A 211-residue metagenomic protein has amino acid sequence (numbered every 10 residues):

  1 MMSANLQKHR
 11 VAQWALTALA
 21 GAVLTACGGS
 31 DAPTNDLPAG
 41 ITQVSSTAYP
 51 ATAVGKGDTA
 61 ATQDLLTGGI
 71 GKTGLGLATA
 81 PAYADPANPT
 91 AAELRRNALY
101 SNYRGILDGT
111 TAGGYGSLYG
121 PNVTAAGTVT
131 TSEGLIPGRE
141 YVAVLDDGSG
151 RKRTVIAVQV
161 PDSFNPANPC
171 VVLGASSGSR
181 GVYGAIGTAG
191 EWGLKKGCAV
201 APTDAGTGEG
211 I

Functional and structural regions predicted by a protein language model:
M1-R10: N-terminal secretory signal peptides that target proteins for export/translocation
R10-L19: Sec-dependent N-terminal signal peptides
A22-A26: C-terminal motif of bacterial Sec signal peptides marking the signal peptidase cleavage site
G28-S30: Long, low-complexity intrinsically disordered regions enriched in Ser/Thr, Asp/Glu, Pro/Gly
A32-C170, G174, S179-R180, G184-A189 (+1 more regions): Catalytic-loop region of hydrolases
K196-G210: Conserved alpha/beta-hydrolase
